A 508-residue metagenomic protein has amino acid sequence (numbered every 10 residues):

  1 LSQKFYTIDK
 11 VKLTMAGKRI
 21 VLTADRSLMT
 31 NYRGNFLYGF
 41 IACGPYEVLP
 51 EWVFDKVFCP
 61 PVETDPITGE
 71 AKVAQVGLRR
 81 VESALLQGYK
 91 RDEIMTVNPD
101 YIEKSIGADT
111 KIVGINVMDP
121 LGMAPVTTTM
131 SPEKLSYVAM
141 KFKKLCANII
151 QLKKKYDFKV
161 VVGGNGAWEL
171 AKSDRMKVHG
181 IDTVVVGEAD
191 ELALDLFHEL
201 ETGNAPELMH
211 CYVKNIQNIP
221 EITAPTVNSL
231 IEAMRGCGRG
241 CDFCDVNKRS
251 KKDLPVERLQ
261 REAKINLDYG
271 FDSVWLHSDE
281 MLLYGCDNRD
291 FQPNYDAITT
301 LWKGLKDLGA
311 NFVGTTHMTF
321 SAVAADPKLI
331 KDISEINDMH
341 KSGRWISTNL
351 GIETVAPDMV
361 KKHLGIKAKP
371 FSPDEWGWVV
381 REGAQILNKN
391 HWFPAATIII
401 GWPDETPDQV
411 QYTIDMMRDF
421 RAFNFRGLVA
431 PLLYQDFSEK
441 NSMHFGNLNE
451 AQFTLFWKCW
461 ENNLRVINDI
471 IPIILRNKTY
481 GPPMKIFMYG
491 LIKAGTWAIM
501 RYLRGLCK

Functional and structural regions predicted by a protein language model:
S2-W52, E63, I67, E93 (+3 more regions): Radical SAM enzyme core and accessory elements
V11-K12, A16-V21, N31-F36, E70 (+1 more regions): N-terminal [4Fe-4S]-dependent radical SAM core
A16-L28, V213-N247, V256, Q260 (+2 more regions): N-terminal pre-triad scaffold of radical SAM enzymes
L22, K264-F393, I400-W402: Conserved SAM/AdoMet-binding glycine-rich loop
F36-T68, P120-K144, K362-S372, F453-V466: A solvent-exposed, charged loop/short amphipathic helix patch at secondary-structure junctions
G77, E93-E221: Glycine-rich beta-alpha loop elements in corrinoid/cobalamin-binding modules across cobalamin-dependent enzymes
V113, L121-V126, E169-K172, W275-R289 (+4 more regions): Flexible glycine/acidic-rich beta-alpha junction loops that bind and position SAM and/or redox cofactors in anaerobic
A171-H179, D332, D404-D419: Catalytic cores of alpha/beta
